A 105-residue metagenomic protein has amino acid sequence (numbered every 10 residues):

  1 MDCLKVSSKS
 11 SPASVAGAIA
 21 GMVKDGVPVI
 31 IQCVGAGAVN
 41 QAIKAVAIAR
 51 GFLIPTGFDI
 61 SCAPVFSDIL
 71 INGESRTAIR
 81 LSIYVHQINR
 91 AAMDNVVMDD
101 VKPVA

Functional and structural regions predicted by a protein language model:
D2-P28, A42, V46, R50 (+3 more regions): Conserved mixed alpha/beta catalytic, RNA-binding, or beta-rich assembly cores of soluble enzyme, regulatory
S10, V34-G37: Short beta->alpha linker loops
A36-C62: Short, hydrophobic/π-rich interface segment
I54-A105: C-terminal edge-of-domain segments
